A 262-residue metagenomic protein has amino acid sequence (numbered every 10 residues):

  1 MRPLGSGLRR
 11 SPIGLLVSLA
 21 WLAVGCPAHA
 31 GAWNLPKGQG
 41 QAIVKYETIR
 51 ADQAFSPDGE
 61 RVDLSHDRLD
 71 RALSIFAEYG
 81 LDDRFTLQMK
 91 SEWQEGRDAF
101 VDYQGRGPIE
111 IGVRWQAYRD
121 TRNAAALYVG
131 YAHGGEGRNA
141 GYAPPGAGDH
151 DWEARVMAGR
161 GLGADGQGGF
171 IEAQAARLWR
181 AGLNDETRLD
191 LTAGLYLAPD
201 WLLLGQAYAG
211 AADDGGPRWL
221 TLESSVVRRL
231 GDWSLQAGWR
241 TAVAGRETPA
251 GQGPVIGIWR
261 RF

Functional and structural regions predicted by a protein language model:
R2-L16: Bacterial N-terminal signal peptides that target proteins for export
G25-P27: N-terminal signal peptide c-region/cleavage motif recognized by signal peptidases
H29-R180, Y196-W259: Transmembrane beta-barrel domains of Gram-negative outer membranes and organellar outer membranes
G182-E186: Active-site glycine- and acidic-residue-rich loops that bind and position anionic ligands or nucleotide-like cofactors
D190-T192: Distinct, well-ordered alpha-helical segments
